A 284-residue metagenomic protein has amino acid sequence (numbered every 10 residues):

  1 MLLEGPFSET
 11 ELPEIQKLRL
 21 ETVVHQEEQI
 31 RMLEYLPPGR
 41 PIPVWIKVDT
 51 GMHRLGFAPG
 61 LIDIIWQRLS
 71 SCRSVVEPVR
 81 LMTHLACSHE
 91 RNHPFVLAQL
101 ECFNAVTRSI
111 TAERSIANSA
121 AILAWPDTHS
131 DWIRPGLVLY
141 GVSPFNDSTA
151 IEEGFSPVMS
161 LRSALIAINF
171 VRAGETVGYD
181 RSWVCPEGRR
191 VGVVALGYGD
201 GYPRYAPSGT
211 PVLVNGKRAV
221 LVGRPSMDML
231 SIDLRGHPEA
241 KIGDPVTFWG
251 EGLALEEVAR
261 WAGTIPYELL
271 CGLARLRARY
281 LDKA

Functional and structural regions predicted by a protein language model:
M1-L20, V24-L33, A124: N-terminal active-site wall of soluble small-molecule enzyme domains
L2-E4, P78, L165, L221-V222: A structural signal for short, hydrophobic beta-strand segments that form beta-sheets in beta-rich/all-beta domains
G5, H25-E27, V48-T50, H84-L85 (+11 more regions): Fold-independent oxyanion-binding glycine-rich loops and adjacent beta-strand/coil segments at enzyme active sites
E9, V24-E27, P59, H93-L100 (+8 more regions): Electropositive phosphate-/nucleotide-binding environments in soluble metabolic enzymes
L18-E28, G39-V44, E257-C271: Electropositive, surface-exposed helix/loop patches at the edges of structured domains that serve as adaptable
E21-T22, R114, S130-W132, V158 (+3 more regions): A residue-level structural signature of the nucleotidyltransferase/glycosyltransferase Rossmann-like core
E28-P43, V48-I166, V171-R172, G236: Active-site loop/helix belt of alpha/beta enzymes
F170-A284: C-terminal accessory subdomain/extension
